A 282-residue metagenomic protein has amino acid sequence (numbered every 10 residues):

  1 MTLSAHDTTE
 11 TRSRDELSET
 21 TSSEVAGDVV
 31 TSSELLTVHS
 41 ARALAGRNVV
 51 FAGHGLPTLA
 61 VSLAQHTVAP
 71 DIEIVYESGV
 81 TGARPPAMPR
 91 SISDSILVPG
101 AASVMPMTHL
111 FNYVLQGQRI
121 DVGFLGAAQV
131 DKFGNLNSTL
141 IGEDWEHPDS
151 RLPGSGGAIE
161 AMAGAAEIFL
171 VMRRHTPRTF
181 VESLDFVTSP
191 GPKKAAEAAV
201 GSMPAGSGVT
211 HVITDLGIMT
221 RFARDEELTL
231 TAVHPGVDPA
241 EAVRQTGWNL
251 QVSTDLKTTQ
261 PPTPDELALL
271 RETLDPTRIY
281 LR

Functional and structural regions predicted by a protein language model:
M1-R14, T21, M88-T254, T258 (+1 more regions): Conserved phosphate- and dinucleotide-binding cores of soluble alpha/beta proteins, encompassing both enzyme active
T21-A101: N-terminal active-site beta-alpha-beta segment that forms phosphate/nucleotide-binding and substrate-recognition loops
L44, N48, A64, V68 (+7 more regions): Structural signal for hydrophobic packing residues in well-ordered secondary-structure cores of soluble enzyme domains
D71-V80, V98-A102, F133, P148-D149 (+2 more regions): Short, Lys/Arg-enriched charge-dense amphipathic segments
D255-R282: Acidic/aromatic/glycine-rich contiguous surface patches that form carbohydrate-binding/processing clefts and analogous
